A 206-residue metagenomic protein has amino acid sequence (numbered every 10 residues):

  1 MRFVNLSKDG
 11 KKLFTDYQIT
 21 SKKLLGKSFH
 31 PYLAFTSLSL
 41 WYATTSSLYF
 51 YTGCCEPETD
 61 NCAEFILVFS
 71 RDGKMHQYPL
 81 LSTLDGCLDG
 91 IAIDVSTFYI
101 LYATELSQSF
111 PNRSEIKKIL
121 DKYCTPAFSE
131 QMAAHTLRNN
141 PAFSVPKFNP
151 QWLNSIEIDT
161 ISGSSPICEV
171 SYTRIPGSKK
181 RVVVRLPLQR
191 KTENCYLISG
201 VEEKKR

Functional and structural regions predicted by a protein language model:
V4, S37-S39, F65-L67, I156-E157 (+1 more regions): Hydrophobic/aromatic beta-strand elements that line small-molecule binding cavities or substrate pockets in beta-rich
K8-P31, T83-D85: Surface-exposed loop and turn segments in beta-propeller and other repeat-based domains that flank or scaffold
L38-L40, S129, A133-G177: Surface-exposed, charged secondary-structure patches
S46-P57: Short beta-strand elements that form the blades of beta-propeller/WD-repeat-like and other beta-sheet-rich scaffold
C55-N61, T173-R181: Short, cysteine-centered beta-strand-loop-beta hairpins and adjacent loop/turn segments enriched in charged/polar
K74-Y78, K179-R206: Short beta-strand edge/turn micro-motifs at domain boundaries
T83-Q108: Short, low-complexity N-terminal intrinsically disordered segments enriched in polar/charged residues
S107-T136: Short, well-ordered alpha-helical segments enriched in acidic and aromatic residues
